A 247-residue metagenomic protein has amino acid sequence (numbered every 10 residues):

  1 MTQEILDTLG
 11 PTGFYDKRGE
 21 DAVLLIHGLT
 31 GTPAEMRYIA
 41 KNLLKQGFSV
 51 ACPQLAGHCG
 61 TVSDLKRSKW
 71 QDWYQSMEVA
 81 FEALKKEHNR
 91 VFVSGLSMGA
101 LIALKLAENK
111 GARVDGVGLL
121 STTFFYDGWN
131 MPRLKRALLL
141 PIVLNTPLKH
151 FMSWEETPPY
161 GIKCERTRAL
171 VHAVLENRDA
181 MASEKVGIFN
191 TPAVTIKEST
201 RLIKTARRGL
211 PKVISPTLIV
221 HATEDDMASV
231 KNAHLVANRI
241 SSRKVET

Functional and structural regions predicted by a protein language model:
T8, T191-G209, S215: Active-site nucleophile elbow and catalytic-triad environment of alpha/beta-hydrolase enzymes
T30-K41: The serine-hydrolase catalytic nucleophile loop
A40-D64: Conserved alpha/beta-hydrolase
S49-A51, A233-T247: Catalytic histidine neighborhood in serine/cysteine hydrolases with alpha/beta-hydrolase-type architecture
T61-F92: Catalytic nucleophile-loop/oxyanion-hole region of alpha/beta-hydrolase and closely related hydrolase-like folds
M98, I102-K105, K110-N190: Alpha/beta-hydrolase-fold enzymes
K212-V213, L218-H221, D225: Short beta-strand/loop motif that positions the catalytic acidic residue of the alpha/beta-hydrolase fold
D226-N232: Conserved alpha/beta-hydrolase "acid-adjacent" motif
